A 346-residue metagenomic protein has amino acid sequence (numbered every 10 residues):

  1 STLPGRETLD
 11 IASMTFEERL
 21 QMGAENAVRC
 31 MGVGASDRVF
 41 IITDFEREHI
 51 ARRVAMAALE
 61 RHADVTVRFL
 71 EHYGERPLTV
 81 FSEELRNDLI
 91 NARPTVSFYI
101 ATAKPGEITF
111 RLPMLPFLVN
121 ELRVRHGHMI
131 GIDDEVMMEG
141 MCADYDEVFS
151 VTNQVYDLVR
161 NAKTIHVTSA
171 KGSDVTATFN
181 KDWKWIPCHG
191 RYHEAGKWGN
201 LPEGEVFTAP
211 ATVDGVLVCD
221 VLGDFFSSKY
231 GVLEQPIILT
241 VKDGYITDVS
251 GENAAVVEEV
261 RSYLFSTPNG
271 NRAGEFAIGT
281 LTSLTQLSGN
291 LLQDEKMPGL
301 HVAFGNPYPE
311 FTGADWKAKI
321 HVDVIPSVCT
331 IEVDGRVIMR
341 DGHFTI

Functional and structural regions predicted by a protein language model:
S1-E234, E332-I346: Active-site bordering "gate/hinge" segments that shape substrate access to catalytic or cofactor-binding pockets
H166, T176, V216-V218, I238-T240 (+3 more regions): Structured core elements
D174, D214, P236, A273 (+2 more regions): Broad gene-expression machinery/nucleic-acid interaction feature
N180-D182, D220-D224, K242-I246, G251-A254 (+2 more regions): Histidine- and/or cysteine-centered catalytic micro-motif in compact active-site loops
V232-L233, D248-F304: Dual-mode signal for accessory low-complexity, basic/Gly-rich regions
L233-Q235, V324-I325: Short, small/polar residue-rich loop motifs at catalytic or cofactor-binding pockets
Q235-S250, T330-E332: Active-site and channel-lining beta-strand-loop segments that bind or position nucleotide-derived/phosphorylated
G289-M339, T345: Internal helix-turn-beta structural module
